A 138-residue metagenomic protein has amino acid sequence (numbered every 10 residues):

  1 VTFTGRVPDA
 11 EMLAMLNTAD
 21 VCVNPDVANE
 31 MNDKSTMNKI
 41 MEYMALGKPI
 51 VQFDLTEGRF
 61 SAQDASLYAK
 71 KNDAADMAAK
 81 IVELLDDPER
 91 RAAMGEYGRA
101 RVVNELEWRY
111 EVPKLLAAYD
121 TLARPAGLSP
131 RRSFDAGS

Functional and structural regions predicted by a protein language model:
V1-L13: Nucleotide-activated donor-binding/catalytic signature segment of Leloir-type glycosyltransferases, i.e., the conserved
A10-M12, K39, D76: Short acidic active-site motifs
A14, E89-D120: A charged, aromatic-enriched C-terminal amphipathic alpha-helix characteristic of glycosyltransferases across folds
L16-K34, K48: Acidic donor-binding loop of glycosyltransferase active sites
N17-A19, I40-P49, F53-D54, A69: Conserved donor-binding/catalytic loop of nucleotide-activated donor transferases
K34, D54-Y68: Short acidic/histidine- and often glycine-rich active-site loop of Leloir-type glycosyltransferases that engages
S66-A74, E83-E89: Conserved acidic donor-binding segment of nucleotide-sugar-dependent glycosyltransferases
W108-S138: C-terminal alpha-helical cap of glycosyltransferases
